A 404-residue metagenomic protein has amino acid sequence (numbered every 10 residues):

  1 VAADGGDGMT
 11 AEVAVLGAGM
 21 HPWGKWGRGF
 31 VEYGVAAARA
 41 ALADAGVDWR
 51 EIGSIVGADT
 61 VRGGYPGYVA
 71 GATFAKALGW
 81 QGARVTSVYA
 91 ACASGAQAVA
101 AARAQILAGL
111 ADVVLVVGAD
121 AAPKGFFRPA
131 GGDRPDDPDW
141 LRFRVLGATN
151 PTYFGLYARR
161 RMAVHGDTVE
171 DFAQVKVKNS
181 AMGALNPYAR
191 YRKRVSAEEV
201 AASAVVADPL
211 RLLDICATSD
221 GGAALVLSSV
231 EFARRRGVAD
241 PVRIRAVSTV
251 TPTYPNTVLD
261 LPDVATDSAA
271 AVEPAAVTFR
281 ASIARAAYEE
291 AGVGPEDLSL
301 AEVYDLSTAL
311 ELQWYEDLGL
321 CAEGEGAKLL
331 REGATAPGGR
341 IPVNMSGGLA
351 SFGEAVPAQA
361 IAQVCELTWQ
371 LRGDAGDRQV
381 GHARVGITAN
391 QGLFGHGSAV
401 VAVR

Functional and structural regions predicted by a protein language model:
V1-A2: Cleavable N-terminal export/targeting peptides
G5-A93, A101, R161-T168, R190-E199 (+6 more regions): Conserved active-site "lid/cap" helical segment
G6-V31, A40, W140, Q174 (+7 more regions): Condensing-enzyme catalytic core mediating Claisen C-C bond formation in acyl metabolism
T10-A11, V61-V117, A121-Y153, Y191-A217 (+4 more regions): Conserved catalytic cysteine-centered active-site region of acyl-thioester-dependent Claisen-condensing enzymes
V15, W49-D59, R84-A90, V114-A119 (+6 more regions): Beta-strand segments within the central parallel beta-sheet cores of soluble alpha/beta enzyme folds
R28-V35, Y65-Y68, A96, A148-G155 (+7 more regions): Electropositive phosphate-/nucleotide-binding environments in soluble metabolic enzymes
R62-A70, Y254-L261, D305-K328, A355 (+1 more regions): Short glycine/threonine-rich loop-to-helix capping motif typified by GTGT followed within a few residues by an Asp-Pro
Y89-D120, P151-L185, L225-E231, F352-A375: Active-site-proximal alpha-helical scaffold in enzymes
